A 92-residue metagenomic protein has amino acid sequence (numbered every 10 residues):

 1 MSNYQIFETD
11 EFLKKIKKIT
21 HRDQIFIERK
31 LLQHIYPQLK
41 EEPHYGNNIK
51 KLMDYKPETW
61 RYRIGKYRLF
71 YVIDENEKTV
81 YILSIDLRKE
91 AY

Functional and structural regions predicted by a protein language model:
M1-R63, E75-E77, Y81, E90-Y92: Basic, Lys/Arg-enriched alpha-helical interface segments
Y71: Short, charged interaction patches at domain edges and termini
